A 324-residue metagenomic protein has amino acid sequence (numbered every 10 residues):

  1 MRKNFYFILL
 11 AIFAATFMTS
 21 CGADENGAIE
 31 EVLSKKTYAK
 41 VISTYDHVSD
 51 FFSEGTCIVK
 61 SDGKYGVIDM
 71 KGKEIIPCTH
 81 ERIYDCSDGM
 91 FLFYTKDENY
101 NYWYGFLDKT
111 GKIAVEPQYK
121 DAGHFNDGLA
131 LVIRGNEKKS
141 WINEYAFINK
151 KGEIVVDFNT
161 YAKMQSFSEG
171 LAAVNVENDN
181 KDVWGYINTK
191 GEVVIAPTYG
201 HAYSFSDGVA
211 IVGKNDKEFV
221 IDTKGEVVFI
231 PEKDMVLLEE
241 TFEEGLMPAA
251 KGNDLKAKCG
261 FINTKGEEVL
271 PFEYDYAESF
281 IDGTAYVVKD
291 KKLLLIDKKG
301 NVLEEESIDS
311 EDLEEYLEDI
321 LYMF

Functional and structural regions predicted by a protein language model:
M1-F7, G22: Positively charged n-region of N-terminal signal peptides that target proteins for export
I8-I12: Sec-dependent N-terminal signal peptides
F17-S20: C-terminal motif of bacterial Sec signal peptides marking the signal peptidase cleavage site
D24-F324: Residue-level detector of conserved, function-critical positions
